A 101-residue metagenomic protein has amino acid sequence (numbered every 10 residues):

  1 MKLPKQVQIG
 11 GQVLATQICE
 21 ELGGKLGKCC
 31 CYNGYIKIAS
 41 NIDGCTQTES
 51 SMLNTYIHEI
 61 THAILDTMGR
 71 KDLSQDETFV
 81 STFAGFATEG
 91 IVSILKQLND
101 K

Functional and structural regions predicted by a protein language model:
M1-K37, T46: Catalytic zinc-binding patch centered on the HExxH motif and its immediate surroundings that defines zinc-dependent
Q6, N33-Y35, N54, E77 (+1 more regions): Low-complexity, intrinsically disordered short peptide segments enriched in small/polar/basic residues
I18, S40, L65-T67: Residue-level recognition of conserved beta-strand positions in structured domain cores
E21-G24, E49, T78-T82: Noncatalytic linker/hinge segments flanking ATPase motor cores
G34-T55, R70: Short pre-active-site segment immediately N-terminal to the catalytic Zn-binding motif
N54-D66: Active-site recognition of the HExxH zinc-binding catalytic motif
R70-K101: Post-HExxH zinc-binding segment in Zn-dependent metallohydrolases
